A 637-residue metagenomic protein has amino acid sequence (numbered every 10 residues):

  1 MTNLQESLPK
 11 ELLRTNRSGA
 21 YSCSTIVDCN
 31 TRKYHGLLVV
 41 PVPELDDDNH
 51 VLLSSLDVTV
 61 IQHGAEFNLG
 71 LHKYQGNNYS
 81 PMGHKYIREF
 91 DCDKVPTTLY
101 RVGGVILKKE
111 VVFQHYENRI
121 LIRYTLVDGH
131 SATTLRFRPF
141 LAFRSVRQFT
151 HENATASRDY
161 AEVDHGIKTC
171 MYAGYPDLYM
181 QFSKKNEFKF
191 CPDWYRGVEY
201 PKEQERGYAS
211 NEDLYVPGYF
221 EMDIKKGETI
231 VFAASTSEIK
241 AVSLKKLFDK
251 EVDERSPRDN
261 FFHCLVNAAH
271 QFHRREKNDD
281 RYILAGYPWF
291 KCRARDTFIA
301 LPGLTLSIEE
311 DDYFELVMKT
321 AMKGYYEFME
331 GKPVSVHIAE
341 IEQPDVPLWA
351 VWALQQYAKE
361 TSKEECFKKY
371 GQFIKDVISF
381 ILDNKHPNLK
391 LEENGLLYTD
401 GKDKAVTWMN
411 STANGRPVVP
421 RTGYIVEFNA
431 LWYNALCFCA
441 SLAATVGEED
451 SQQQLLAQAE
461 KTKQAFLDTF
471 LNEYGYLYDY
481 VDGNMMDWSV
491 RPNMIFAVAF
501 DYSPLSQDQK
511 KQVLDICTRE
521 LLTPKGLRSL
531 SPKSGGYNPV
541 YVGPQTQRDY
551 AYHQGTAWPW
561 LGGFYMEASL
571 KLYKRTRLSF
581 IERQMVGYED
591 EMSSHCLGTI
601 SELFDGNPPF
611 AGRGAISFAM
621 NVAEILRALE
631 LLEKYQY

Functional and structural regions predicted by a protein language model:
M1-P257, P288, E310, M322 (+2 more regions): Terminal accessory carbohydrate-recognition/targeting modules of carbohydrate-active enzymes
N68-V95, V102-I106, D515-K525, S531-N538 (+3 more regions): Non-catalytic C-terminal accessory modules of carbohydrate-active enzymes
D128-G129, T150-N153, E162, I224-K226 (+8 more regions): Aromatic-rich carbohydrate-recognition surfaces in CAZymes
F188-M222, W408-V418, T422-I425, K533-D549: Glycine-rich phosphate/pyrophosphate-binding loop and adjacent beta-alpha nucleotide/cofactor-binding cores
A241-Y287: An acidic-aromatic substrate-binding cleft motif
V242, Y357-K369, F438-L455, D508 (+1 more regions): Inter-helical turn/loop segments and adjacent helix faces that build the functional surface of alpha-helical bundle
H263, L382, L389-E392, Y433-Y541 (+2 more regions): Catalytic cores of carbohydrate-active enzymes
F272-R275, D279-C292, E330-W349, A353 (+5 more regions): Carbohydrate-binding/catalytic loop surfaces
